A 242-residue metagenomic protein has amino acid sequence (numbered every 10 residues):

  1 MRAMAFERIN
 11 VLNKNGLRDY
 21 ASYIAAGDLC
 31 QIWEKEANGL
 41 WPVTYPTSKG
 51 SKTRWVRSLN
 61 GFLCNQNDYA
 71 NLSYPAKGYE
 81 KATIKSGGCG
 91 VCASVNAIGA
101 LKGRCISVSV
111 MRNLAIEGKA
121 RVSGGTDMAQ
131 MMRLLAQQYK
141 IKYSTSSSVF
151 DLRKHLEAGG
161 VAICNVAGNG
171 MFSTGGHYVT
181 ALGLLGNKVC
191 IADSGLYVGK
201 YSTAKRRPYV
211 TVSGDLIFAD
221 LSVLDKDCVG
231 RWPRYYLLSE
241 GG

Functional and structural regions predicted by a protein language model:
R2-S48: Beta-loop motif signature
A3, I24, S58-R121: Active-site-adjacent structural segments surrounding the nucleophilic cysteine of cysteine proteases and isopeptidases
E7, A26-D28, G39, K52 (+3 more regions): Residues that flank catalytic or metal-binding motifs in active/ligand-binding sites
D19, A25-D28, G88, C92-N96 (+4 more regions): Extracytoplasmic/secreted proteins, especially bacterial periplasmic and envelope-associated proteins
T44-L63: Boundary regions of SH3-family modules and the immediately adjacent low-complexity/disordered segments in eukaryotic
R104-L152: Catalytic cysteine-centered active-site loop
K142-K200: Active-site-adjacent substructure of cysteine-protease-like catalytic cores
L184-G242: Noncatalytic regulatory segments and standalone regulatory/sensor domains
